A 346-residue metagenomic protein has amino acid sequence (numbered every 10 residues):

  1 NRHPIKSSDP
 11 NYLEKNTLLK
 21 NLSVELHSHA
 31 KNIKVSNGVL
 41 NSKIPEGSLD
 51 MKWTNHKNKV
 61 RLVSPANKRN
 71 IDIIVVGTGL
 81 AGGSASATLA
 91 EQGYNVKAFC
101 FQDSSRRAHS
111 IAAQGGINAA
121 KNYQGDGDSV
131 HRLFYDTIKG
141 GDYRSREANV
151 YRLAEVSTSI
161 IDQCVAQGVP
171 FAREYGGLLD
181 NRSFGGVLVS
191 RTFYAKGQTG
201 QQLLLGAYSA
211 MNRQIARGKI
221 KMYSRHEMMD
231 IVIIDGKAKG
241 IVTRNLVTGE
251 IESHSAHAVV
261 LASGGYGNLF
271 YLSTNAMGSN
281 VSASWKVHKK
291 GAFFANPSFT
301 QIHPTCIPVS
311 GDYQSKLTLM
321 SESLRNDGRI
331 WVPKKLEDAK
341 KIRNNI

Functional and structural regions predicted by a protein language model:
R2-R132, R173, K196-I346: Residues forming the flavin
M51-R61, S145, Y151, T158-I161 (+2 more regions): N-terminal beta-alpha lobe that positions the nucleotide/phosphoryl donor in ATP/NTP-coupled carboxylate activation
I74, R106, D142, R146-L153 (+3 more regions): Short secondary-structure transition/capping motifs
A113-G116, G141-R144, R182-T192, S263-G267: Gly-rich Lys/Arg/Thr-decorated short loops/hinges at beta-loop-alpha junctions or inter-strand turns that position
N118-L153: Glycine-rich active-site loop/strand segments that organize a redox cofactor
A119-N122, T158, D162-V165, V169 (+1 more regions): Non-catalytic alpha-helical coupling and interface elements of nucleotide-dependent molecular machines and regulators
R144-V150, I161-G177, A216-Y223, F293-N296: A short alpha-helix-loop-beta-strand transition element characteristic of N-terminal alpha/beta dinucleotide-binding
A172-L204: Terminal amphipathic helices with adjacent charged low-complexity linkers/tails
